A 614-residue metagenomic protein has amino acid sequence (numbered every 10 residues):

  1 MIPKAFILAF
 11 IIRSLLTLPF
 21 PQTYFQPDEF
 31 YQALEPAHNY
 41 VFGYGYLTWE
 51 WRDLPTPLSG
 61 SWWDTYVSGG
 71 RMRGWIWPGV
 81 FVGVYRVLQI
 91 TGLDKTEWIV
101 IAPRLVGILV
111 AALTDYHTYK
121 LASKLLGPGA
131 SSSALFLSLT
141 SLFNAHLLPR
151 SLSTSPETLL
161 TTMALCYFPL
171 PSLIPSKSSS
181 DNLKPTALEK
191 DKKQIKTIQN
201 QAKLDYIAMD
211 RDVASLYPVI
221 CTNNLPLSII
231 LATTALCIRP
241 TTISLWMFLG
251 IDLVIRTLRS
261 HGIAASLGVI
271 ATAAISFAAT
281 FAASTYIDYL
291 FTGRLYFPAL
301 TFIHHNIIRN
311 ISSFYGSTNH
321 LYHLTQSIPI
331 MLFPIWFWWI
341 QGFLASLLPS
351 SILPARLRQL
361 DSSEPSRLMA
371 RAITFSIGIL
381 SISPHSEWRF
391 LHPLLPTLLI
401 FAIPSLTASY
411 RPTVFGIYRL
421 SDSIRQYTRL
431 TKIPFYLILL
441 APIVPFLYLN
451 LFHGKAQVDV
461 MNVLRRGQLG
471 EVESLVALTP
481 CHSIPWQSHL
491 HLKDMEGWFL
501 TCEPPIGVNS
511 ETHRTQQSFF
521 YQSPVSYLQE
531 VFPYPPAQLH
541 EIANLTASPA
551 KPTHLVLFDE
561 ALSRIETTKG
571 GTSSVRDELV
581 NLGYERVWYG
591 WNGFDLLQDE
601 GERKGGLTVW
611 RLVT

Functional and structural regions predicted by a protein language model:
M1-L18, S123, L267-F277: Start-transfer (signal-anchor) and selected internal transmembrane alpha helices of multi-pass inner/ER membrane
P3-F10, A278, A282, W338-A345 (+7 more regions): Signature aromatic-anchored transmembrane alpha helix within multi-pass, membrane-resident enzymes that catalyze glycan
T23-D28, F143-P156, T241, E387-L391: Short acidic/glycine- and proline-prone juxtamembrane loop motifs at membrane-interface regions of multi-pass membrane
L34-Y40, R52-D94, L109, L324-I328: Short hydrophobic/aromatic helix or loop-helix immediately within or flanking a transmembrane segment in polytopic
Q89, I101-L126: Transmembrane-helix motifs of polytopic, lipid-linked glycan transferases
T154, T197, I220, L231-S366 (+2 more regions): Transmembrane-lumen/periplasm boundary regions of multi-pass, lipid-linked membrane glycan transferases
C166-A232, S244-F281, I400: Perimembrane helix-loop-helix junctions
P412-H554, D559, G583-G593, K604-G606: Membrane-embedded, lumen/periplasm-facing catalytic core of multi-pass transferases that use lipid-linked donors
